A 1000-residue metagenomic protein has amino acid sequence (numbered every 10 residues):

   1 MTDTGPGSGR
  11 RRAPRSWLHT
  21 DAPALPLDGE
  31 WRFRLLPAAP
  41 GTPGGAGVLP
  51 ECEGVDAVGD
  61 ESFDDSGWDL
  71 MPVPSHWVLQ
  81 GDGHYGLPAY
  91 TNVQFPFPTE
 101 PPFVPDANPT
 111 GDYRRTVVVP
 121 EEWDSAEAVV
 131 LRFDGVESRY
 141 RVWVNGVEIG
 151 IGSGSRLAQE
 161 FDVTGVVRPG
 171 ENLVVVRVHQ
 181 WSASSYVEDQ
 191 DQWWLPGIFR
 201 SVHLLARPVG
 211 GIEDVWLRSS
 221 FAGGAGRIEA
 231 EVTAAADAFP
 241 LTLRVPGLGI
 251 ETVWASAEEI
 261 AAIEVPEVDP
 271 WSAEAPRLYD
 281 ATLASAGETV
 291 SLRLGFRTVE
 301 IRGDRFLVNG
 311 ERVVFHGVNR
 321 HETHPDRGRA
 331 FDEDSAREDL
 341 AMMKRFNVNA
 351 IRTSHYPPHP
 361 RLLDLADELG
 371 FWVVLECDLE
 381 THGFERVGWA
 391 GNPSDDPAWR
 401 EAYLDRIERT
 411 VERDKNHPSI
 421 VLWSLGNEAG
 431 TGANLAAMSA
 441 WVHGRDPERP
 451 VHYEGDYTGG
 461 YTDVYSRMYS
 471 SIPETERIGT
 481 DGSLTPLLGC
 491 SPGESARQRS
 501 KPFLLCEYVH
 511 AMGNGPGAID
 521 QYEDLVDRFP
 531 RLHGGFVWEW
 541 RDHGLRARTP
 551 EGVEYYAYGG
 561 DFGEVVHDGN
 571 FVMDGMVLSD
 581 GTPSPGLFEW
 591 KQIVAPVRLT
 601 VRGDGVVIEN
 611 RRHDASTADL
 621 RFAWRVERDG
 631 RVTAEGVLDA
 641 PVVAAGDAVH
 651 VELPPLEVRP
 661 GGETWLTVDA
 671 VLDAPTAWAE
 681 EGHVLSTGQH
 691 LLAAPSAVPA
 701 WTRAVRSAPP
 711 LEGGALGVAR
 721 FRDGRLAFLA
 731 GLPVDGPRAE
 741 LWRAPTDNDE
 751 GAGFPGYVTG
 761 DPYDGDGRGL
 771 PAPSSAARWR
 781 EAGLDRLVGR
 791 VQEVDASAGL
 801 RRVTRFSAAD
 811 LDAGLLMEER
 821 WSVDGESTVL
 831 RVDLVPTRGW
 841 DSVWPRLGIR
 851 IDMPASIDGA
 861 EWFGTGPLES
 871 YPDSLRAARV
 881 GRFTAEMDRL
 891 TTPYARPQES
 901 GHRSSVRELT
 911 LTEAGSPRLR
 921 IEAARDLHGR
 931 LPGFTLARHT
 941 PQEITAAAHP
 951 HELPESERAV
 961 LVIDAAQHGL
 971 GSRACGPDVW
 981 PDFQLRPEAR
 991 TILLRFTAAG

Functional and structural regions predicted by a protein language model:
M1-N92, R177, E523, P530 (+2 more regions): Accessory carbohydrate-binding/adhesion or oligomerization-edge regions at the termini of glycan-active proteins
T2-H19, R32-A38, G54, W68 (+6 more regions): Accessory beta-strand-rich segments of carbohydrate-active enzymes
S16, L79, H84-L87, N92-F103 (+11 more regions): An acidic-aromatic loop/edge-strand motif
P23-D28, R32-P43, P72-V73, V78-Q80 (+7 more regions): Substrate-binding clefts and catalytic carboxylate motifs of secreted carbohydrate-active enzymes
S75-V119, W123-F133, E137-W143, G150 (+5 more regions): Active-site-adjacent substrate/metal-binding segments within catalytic domains of carbohydrate-active enzymes
V142-V144, A225-W254, A261, A281 (+3 more regions): Beta-strand-rich binding/interaction modules
Q180, S272, P654-G662, A674-T676 (+1 more regions): Beta-strand/loop-rich accessory regions of lumenal/periplasmic or secreted enzymes, predominantly carbohydrate-active
L340-M343, A350-M576: Substrate-binding/catalytic cleft of secreted carbohydrate-active enzymes, primarily glycoside hydrolases
